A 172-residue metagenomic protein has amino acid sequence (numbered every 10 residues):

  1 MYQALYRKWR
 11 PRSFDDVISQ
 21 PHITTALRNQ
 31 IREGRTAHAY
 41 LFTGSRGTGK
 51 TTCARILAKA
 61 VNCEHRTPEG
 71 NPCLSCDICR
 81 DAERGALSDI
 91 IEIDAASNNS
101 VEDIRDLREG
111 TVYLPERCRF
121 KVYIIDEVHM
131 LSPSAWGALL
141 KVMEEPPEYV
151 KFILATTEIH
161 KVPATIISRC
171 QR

Functional and structural regions predicted by a protein language model:
M1-R172: P-loop/Walker A NTP-binding region and its immediately flanking N-terminal helices in P-loop NTPase folds
